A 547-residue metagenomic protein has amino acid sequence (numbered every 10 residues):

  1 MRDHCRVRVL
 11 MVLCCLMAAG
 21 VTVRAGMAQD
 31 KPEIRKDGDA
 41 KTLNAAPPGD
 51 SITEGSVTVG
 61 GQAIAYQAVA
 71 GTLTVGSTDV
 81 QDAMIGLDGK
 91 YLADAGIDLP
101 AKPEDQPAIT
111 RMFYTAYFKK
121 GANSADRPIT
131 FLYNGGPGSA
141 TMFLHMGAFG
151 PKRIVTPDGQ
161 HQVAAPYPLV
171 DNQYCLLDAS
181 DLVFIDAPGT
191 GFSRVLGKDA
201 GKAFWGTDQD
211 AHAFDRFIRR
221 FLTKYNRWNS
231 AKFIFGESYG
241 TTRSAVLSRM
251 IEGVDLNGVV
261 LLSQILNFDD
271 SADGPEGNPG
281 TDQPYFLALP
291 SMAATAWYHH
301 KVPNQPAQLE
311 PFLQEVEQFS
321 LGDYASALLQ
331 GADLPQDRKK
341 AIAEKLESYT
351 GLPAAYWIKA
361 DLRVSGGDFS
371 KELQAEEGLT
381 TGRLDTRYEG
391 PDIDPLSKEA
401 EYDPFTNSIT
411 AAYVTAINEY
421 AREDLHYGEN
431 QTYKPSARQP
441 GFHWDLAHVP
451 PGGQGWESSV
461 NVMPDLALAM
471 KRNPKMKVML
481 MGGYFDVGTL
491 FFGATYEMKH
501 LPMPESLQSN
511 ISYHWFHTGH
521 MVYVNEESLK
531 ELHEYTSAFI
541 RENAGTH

Functional and structural regions predicted by a protein language model:
D30-D39, V80-A203, K499: N-terminal cap/lid subdomain of alpha/beta-hydrolase-fold enzymes
P151-V155, S248-Y349: A catalytic-pocket lid/entrance helix-loop region that shapes and gates access to the active site across common
L176-S180, A187, F204-T223: Alpha/beta-hydrolase active-site loop
N226-S238: Alpha/beta-hydrolase fold nucleophile elbow
F235-S248: Glycine-rich nucleophile elbow surrounding the catalytic serine of serine-hydrolase chemistry
L247, M476, L490-H500: Short alpha-helix in the alpha/beta-hydrolase fold that links the catalytic acid
G331-G488: Alpha/beta-hydrolase fold catalytic core
H517-S528: Catalytic histidine-centered segment of alpha/beta-hydrolase-like enzymes
